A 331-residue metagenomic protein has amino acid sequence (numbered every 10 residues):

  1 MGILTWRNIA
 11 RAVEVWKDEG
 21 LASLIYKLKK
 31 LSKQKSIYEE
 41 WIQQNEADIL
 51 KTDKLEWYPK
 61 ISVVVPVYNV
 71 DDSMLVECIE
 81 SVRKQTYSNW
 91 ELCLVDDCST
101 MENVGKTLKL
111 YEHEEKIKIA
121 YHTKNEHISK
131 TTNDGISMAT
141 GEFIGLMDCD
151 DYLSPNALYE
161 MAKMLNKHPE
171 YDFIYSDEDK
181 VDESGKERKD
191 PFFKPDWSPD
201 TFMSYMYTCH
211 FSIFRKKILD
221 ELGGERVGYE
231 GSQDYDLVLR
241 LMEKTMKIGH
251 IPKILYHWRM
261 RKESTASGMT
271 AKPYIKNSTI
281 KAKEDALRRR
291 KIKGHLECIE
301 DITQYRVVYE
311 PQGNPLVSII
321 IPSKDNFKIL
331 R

Functional and structural regions predicted by a protein language model:
E14-S81, E284-R331: N-proximal low-complexity "stem/linker" segments adjacent to membrane-targeting elements
I79-N89: Short, acidic, metal-binding catalytic loop of nucleotide-sugar glycosyltransferases
S88, D96-K106, K124, D148: A conserved acidic beta->alpha catalytic loop
H122-A139: Glycine-rich, basic loop-to-helix element that forms the pyrophosphate-binding segment of sugar-nucleotide handling
I144: Short aromatic/hydrophobic "clamp" motif used to bind/position activated sugar donors
D148-Y152, D177: The conserved acidic donor/metal-binding loop of glycosyltransferases
N156-R188, R261: Conserved donor NDP-sugar-binding/catalytic core segment of glycosyltransferases
S198-E284: Conserved nucleotide-sugar donor-binding catalytic segment
